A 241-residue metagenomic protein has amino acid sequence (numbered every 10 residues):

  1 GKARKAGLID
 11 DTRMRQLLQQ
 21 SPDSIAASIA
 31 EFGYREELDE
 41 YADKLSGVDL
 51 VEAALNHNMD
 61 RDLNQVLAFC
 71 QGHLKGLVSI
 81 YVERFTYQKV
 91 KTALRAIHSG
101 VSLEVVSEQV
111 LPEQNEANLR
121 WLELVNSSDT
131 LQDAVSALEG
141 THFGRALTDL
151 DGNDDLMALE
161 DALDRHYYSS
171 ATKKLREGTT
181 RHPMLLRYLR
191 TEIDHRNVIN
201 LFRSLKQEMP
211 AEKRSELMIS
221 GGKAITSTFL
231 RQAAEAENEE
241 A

Functional and structural regions predicted by a protein language model:
G1-A241: N-terminal domain-start signal
